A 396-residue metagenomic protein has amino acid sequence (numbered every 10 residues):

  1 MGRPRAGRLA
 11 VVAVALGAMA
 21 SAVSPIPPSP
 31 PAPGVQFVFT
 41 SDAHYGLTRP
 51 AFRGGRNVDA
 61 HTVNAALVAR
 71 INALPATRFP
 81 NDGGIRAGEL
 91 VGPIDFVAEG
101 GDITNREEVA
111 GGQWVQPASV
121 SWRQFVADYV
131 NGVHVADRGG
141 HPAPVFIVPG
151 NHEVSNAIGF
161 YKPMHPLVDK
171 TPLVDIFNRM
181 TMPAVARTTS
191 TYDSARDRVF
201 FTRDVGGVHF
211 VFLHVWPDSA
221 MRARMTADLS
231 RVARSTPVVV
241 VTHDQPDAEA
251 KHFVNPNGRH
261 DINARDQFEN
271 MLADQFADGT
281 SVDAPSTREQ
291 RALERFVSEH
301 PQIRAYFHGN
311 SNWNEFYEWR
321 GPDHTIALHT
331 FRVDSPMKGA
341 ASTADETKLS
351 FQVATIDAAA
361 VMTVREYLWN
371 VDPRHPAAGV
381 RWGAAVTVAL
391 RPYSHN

Functional and structural regions predicted by a protein language model:
M1-V11: Bacterial N-terminal signal peptides that target proteins for export
A10-A20: Bacterial N-terminal signal peptides
P25-Q116: N-terminal active-site segment of His-dependent metallophosphoesterases
V35-F37, Y45-A51, F79, A220-R224 (+3 more regions): Short, solvent-exposed loop/turn elements at domain surfaces
D42, G101-D102, G150-N151, H243 (+1 more regions): Active-site glycine-centered loops adjacent to acidic/histidine catalytic or metal-binding residues that shape
A69, A73-P93, R138-P144, S190-D204 (+1 more regions): His/acidic metal-ligating clusters that form di-metal
E108-R224, S230-P237, N263-M271, F316-K338 (+2 more regions): Extended active-site neighborhood of metal-dependent phosphoesterases/phosphodiesterases
D345, L349-N396: A short C-terminal boundary segment appended to hydrolase-like catalytic domains
